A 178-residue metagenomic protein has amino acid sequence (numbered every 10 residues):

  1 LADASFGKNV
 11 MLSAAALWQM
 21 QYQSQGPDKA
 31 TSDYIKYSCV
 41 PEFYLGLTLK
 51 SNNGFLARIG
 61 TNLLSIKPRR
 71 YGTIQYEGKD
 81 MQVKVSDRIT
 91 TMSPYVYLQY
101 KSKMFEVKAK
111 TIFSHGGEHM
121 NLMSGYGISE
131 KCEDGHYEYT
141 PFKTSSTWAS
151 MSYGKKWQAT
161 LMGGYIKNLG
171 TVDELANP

Functional and structural regions predicted by a protein language model:
L1-Q75, I89: Aromatic- and glycine-enriched pocket-lining scaffold segments that form the walls of small-molecule binding clefts
K50, G54-P178: Detector for outer-membrane/organellar transmembrane beta-barrel domains, recognizing the amphipathic beta-strand
